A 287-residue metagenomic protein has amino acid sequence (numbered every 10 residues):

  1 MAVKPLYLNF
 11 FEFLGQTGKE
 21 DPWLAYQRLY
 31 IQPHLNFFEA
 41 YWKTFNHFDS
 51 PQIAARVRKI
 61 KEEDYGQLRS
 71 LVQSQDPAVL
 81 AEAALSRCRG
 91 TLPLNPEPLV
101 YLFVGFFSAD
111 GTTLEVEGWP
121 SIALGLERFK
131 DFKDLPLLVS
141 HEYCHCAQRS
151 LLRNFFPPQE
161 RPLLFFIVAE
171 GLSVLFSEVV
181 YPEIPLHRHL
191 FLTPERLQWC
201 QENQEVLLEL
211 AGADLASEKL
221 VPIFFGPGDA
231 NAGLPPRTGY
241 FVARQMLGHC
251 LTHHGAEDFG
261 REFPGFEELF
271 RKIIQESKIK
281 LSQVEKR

Functional and structural regions predicted by a protein language model:
M1-S74: Non-catalytic architectural context of zinc metalloproteases
M1-T17, Q159-E205, E276-S282: Post-HExxH zinc-binding segment in Zn-dependent metallohydrolases
I60-V116, F132: Auxiliary, metal-adjacent structural segments of Zn-dependent hydrolase domains
P120: Phosphate-centric recognition/catalysis
L124-L138: Short pre-active-site segment immediately N-terminal to the catalytic Zn-binding motif
L124-R128, N154-F165: Short helix/strand-bridging catalytic loops that position acidic/His residues to coordinate divalent metals and engage
L137-R153, E170-V174: Active-site recognition of the HExxH zinc-binding catalytic motif
E205-R287: Pan-zinc metallopeptidase signature
